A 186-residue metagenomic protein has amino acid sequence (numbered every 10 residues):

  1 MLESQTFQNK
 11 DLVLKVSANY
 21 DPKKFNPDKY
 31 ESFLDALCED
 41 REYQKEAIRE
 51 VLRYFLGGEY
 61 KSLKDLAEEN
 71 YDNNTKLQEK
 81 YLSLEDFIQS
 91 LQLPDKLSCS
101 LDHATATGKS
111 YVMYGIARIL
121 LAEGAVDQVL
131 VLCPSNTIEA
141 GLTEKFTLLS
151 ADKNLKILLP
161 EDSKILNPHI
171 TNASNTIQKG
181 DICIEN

Functional and structural regions predicted by a protein language model:
M1-N186: RecA-like P-loop NTPase motor core of helicase/translocase proteins
